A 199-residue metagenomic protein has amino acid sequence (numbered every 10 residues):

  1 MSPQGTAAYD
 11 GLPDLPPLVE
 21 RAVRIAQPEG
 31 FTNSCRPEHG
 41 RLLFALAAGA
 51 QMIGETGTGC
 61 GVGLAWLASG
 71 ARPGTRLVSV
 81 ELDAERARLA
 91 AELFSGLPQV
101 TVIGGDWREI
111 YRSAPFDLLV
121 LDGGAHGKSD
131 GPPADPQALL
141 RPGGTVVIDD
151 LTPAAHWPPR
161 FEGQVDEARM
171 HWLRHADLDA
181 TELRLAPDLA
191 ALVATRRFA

Functional and structural regions predicted by a protein language model:
M1-L118, A125-V147, L151-A199: A short alpha-helical cap/connector motif
